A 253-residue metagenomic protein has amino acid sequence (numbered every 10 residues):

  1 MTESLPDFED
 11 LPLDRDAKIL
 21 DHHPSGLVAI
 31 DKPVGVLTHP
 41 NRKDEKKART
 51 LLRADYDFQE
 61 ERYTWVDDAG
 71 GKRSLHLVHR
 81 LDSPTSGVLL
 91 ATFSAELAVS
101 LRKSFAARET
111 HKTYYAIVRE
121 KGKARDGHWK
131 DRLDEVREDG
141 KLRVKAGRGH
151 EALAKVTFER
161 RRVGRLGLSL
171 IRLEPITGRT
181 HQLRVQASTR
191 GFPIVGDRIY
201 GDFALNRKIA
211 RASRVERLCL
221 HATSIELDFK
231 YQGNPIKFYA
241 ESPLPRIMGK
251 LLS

Functional and structural regions predicted by a protein language model:
M1-S253: RNA pseudouridine synthases
